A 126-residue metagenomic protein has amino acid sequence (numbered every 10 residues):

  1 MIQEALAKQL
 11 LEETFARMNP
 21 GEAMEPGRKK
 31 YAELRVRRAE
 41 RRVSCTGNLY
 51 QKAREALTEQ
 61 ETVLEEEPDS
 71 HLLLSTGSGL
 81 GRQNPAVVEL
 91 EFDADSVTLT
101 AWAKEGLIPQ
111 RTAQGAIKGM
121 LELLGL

Functional and structural regions predicted by a protein language model:
M1-L126: Ser/Thr-rich, low-complexity intrinsically disordered terminal regions
